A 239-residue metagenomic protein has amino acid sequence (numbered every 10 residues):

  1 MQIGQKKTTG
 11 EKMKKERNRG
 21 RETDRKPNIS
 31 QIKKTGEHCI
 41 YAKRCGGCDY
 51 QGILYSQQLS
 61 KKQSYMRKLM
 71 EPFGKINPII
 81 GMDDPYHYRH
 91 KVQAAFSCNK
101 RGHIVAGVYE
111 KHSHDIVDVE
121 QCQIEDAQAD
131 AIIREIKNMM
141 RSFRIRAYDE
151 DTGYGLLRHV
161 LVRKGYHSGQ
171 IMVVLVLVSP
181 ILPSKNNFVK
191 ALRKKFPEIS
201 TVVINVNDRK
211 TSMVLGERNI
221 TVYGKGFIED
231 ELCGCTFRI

Functional and structural regions predicted by a protein language model:
M1-I239: Accessory RNA-recognition modules of RNA-modification enzymes
